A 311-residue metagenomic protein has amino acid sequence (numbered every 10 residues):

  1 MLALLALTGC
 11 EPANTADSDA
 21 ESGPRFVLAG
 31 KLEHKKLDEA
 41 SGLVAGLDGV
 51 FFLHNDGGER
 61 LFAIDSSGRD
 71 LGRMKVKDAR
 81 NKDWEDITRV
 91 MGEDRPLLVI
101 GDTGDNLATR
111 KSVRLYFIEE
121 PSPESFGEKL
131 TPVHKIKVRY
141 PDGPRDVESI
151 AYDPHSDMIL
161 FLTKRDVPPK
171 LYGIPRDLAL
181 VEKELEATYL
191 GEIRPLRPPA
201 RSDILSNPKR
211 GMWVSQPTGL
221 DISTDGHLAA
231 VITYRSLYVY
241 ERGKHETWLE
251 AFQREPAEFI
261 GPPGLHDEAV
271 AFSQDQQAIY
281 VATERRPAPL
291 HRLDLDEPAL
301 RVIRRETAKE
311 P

Functional and structural regions predicted by a protein language model:
M1-T8: Bacterial N-terminal signal peptides
C10-P311: Sequence/structural signature of beta-propeller domains
